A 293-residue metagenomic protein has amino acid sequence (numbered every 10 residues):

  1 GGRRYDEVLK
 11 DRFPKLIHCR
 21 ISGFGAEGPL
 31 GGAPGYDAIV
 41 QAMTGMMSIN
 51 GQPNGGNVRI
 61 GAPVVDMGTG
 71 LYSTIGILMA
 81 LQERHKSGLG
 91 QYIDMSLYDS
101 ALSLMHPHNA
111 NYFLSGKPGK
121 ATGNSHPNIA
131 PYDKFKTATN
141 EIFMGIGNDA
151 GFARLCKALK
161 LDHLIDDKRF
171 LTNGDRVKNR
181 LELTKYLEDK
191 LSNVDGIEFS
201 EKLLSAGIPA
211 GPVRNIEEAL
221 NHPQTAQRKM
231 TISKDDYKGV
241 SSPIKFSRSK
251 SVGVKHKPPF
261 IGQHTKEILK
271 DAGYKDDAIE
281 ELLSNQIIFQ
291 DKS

Functional and structural regions predicted by a protein language model:
G1-I142, I146-G147: Active-site-adjacent "lid/gating" segments in soluble enzymes
E7-L9, P34, T225-M230, K292-S293: Short low-complexity, flexible loop/linker segments enriched in glycine and/or proline with clustered acidic
L78, F152-C156, E188, S200-L204 (+3 more regions): Non-transmembrane alpha-helical segments in soluble domains of secreted/periplasmic/extracellular proteins
A130-A206, A210: Aromatic-enriched alpha-helical interface/lid elements that frame and gate functional surfaces
L171, K234-E281: Flexible, small-/acidic-enriched active-site or ligand-binding loops
S205-K255: A glycine-rich dinucleotide-binding beta-alpha-beta segment and adjacent secondary-structure elements that constitute
D277-S293: Amphipathic terminal alpha-helices
